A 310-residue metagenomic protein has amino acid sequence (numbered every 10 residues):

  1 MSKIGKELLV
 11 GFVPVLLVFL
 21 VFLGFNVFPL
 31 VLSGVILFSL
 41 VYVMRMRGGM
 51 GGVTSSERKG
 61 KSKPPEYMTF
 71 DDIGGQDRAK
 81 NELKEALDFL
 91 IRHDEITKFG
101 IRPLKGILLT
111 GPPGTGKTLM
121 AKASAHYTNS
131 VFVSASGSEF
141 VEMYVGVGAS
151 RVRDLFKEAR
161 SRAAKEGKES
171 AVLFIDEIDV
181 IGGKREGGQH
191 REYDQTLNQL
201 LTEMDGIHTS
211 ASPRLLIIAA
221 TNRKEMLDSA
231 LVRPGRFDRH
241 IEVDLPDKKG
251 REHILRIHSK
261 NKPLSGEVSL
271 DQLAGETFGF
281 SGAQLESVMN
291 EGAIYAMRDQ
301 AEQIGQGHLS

Functional and structural regions predicted by a protein language model:
M1-E57: N-terminal accessory segments that target, anchor, or regulate ATP-driven/P-loop NTPase machines and associated
L23-F25, G75, G167-K168, Q300: Glycine-centered secondary-structure boundary/capping sites
V31-G34, R47, L90, A163 (+1 more regions): Hydrophobic residues in alpha-helical segments
G60-A274, G279-F280, G292: Walker A/P-loop NTP-binding motif of AAA+ ATPase domains
T277-H308: AAA+ ATPase "lid" subdomain C-terminal helix
